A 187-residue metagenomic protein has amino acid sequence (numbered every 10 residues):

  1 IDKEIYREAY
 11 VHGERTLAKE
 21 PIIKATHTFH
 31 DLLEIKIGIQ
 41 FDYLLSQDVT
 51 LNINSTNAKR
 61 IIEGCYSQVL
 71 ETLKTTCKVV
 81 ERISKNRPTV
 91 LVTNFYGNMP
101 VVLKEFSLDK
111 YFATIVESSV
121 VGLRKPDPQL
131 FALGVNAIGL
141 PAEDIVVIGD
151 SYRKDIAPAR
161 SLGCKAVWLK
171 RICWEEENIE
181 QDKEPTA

Functional and structural regions predicted by a protein language model:
I1-C77, P88, P100: N-terminal helical cap/lid subdomain that shapes the substrate entry/recognition surface in HAD-like hydrolases
Q47-T56, E71, C77, E81 (+1 more regions): Asp-based, Mg2+/Mn2+-dependent phosphohydrolase catalytic module
